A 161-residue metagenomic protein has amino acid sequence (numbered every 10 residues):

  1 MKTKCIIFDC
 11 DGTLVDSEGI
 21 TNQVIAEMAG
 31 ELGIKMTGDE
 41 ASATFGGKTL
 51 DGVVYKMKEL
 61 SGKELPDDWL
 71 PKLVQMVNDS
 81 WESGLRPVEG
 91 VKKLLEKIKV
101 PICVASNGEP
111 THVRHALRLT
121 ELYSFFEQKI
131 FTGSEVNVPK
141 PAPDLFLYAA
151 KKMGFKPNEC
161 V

Functional and structural regions predicted by a protein language model:
M1-A43, L60: Active-site neighborhood of HAD-like aspartate-dependent phosphohydrolases
K2, D79-V104, P110-R114, P143: Short, acidic loop-to-helix structural element flanking the phosphoryl-transfer center in phosphate-processing enzymes
D16-G19, E40, T44-K48, E64 (+4 more regions): Residues at secondary-structure transition points
N22, A26, L50-Y55, L70 (+1 more regions): An amphipathic alpha-helix signature
M28-A29, T49-K63, A116, A150: Helix-loop "lid/cap" segments that line or gate small-molecule binding pockets
E31-K35, L60-L65, E121-F125, G154-F155: Short helix-capping segments at alpha-helix termini
K35, Y55-K93: Metal-dependent phosphoesterase signature
C103, E109-V161: Substrate-recognition "cap/lid" segment bordering the active-site pocket of phosphatases
